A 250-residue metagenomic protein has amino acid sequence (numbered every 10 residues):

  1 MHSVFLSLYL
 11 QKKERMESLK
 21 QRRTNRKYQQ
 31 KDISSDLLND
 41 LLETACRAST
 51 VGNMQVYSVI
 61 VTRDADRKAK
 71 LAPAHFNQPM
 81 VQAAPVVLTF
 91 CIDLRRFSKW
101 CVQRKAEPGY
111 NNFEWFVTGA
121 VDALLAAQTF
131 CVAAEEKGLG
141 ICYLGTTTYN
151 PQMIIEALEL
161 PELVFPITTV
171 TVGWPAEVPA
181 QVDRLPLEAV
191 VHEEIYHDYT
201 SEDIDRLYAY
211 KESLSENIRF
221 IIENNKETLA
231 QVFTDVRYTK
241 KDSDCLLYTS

Functional and structural regions predicted by a protein language model:
V4-R15: Short, Lys/Arg-enriched N-terminal segments with co-localized hydrophobic residues within the first ~10-30 amino acids
M16-K31: Generic N-terminal amphipathic, Lys/Arg-enriched alpha-helix
D40-R47, L88, N111-A157, V170: Small-aliphatic-rich amphipathic alpha-helix that forms the alpha element of a beta-alpha
M54-L124: Glycine/small-residue-rich phosphate/adenosyl-binding loop
A84, L160-V178: A glycine-rich helix N-cap at a beta->alpha junction
P175-A209: C-terminal domain-closing interface element
H197-T228: A conserved mid-domain beta-alpha-beta active-site/ligand-binding segment of alpha/beta enzyme cores
Y248-T249: Conserved small/polar residues in nucleotide/adenosyl-binding loops
